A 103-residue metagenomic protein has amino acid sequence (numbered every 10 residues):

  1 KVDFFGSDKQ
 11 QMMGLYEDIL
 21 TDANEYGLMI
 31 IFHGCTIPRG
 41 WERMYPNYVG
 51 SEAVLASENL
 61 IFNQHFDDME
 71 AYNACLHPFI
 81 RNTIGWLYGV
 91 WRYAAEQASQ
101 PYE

Functional and structural regions predicted by a protein language model:
K1-P101: Aromatic- and carboxylate-enriched substrate-binding clefts and catalytic-loop regions of carbohydrate-active enzymes
